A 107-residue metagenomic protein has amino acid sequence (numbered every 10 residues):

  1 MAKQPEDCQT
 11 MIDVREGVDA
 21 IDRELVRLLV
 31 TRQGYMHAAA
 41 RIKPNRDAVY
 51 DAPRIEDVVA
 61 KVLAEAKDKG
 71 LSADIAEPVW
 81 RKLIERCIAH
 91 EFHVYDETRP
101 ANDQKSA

Functional and structural regions predicted by a protein language model:
M1-A107: Domain-level signature for soluble enzymes in the chorismate/prephenate branch of the shikimate pathway
